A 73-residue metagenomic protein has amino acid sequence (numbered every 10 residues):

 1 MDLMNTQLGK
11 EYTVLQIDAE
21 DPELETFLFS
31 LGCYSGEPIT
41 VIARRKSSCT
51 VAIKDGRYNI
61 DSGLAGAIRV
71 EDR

Functional and structural regions predicted by a protein language model:
M1-D2: Absolute protein N-terminus
V14, I39-V41: Conserved hydrophobic positions within beta-strands
E23-F27: Short alpha-helix capping/helix-loop boundary micro-motifs
L28-G32, D61: Short beta-strand-centered segments at strand-helix junctions
R45-R73: C-terminal structural segments of small proteins and small subunits
